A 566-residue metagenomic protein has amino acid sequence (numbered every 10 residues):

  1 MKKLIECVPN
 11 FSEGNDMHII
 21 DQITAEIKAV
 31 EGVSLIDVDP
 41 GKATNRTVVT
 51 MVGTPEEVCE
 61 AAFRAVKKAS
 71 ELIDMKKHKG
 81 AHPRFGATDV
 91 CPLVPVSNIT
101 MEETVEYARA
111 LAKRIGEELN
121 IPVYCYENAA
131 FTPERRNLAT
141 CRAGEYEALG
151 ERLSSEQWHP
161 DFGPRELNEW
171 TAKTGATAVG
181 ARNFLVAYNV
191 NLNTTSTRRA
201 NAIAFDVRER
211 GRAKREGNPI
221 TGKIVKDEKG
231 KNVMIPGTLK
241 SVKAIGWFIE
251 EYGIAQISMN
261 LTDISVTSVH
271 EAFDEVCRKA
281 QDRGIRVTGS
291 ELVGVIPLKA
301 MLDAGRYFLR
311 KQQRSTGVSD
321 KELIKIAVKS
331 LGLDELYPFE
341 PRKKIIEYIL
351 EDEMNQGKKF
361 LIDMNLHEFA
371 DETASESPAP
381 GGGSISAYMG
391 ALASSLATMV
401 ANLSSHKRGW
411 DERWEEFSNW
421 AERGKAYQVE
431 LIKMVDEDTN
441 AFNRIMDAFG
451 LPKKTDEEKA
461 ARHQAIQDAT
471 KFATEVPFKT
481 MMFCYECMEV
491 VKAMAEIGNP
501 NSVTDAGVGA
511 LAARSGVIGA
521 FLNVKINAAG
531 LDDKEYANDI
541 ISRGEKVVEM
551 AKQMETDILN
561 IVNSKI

Functional and structural regions predicted by a protein language model:
M1-E368, S375, K453, A461: Long, contiguous binding/interaction regions
C7-P9, F85-P92, T373-V400, N501-A520: Conserved phosphate/anionic-ligand binding catalytic regions in large, soluble enzymes, centered on
A65, F369, S395-M399, A441 (+4 more regions): Amphipathic, well-ordered alpha-helical segments in soluble domains
L111, I121-C125, E134-L138, C487 (+1 more regions): Preference for long, well-ordered alpha-helical segments
F184-V186, D438-L511, S515, N527: Amphipathic alpha-helical interface segments
Q356-N365, D371, K479, E486 (+1 more regions): Polytopic transmembrane helical bundles with strong interfacial aromatic enrichment
Y388-L392, W420, Y427-M434, A473-F483 (+4 more regions): Amphipathic alpha-helix face/heptad-repeat signature
H406-P452, V547-T556: A structural-propensity feature for long, helix-poor, extended segments
